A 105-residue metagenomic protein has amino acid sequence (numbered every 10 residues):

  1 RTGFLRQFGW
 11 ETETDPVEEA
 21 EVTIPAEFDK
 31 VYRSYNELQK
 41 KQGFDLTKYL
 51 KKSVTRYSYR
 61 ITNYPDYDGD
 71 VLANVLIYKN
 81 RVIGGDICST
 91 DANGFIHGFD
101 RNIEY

Functional and structural regions predicted by a protein language model:
R1-F8: Alpha-helical transmembrane signal-anchor/signal-peptide segments
W10-D68: Mature extracytoplasmic domains of secretory-pathway proteins
T47-Y105: Extracytoplasmic electrostatic interaction patches
